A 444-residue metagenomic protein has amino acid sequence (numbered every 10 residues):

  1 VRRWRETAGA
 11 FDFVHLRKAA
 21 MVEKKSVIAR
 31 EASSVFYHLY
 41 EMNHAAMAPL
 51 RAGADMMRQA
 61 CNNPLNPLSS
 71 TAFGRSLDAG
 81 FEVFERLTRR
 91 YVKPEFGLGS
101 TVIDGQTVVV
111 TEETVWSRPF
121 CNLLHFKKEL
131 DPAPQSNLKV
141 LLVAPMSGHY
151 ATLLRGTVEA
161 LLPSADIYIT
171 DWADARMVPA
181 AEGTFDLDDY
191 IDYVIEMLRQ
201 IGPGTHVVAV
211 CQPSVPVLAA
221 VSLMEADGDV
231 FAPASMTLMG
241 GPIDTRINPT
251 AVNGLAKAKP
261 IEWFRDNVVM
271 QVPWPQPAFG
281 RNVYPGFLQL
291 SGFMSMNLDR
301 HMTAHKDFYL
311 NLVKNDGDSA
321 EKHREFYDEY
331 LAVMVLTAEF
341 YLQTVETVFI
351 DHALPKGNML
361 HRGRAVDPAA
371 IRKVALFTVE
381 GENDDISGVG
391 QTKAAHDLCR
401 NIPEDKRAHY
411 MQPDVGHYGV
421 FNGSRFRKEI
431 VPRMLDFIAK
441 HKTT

Functional and structural regions predicted by a protein language model:
F11-F73, P203, A220-E339: Alpha/beta-hydrolase-fold enzymes
C61-D131: Low-complexity, highly charged intrinsically disordered N-terminal segments that act as targeting/localization
S100-V102, V108-R176: Short, surface-exposed "cap/lid" segments of acyl-processing enzymes
M177-P179, D189-H206, L218, S222: Conserved acidic catalytic loop of the alpha/beta-hydrolase fold
A209-V217: Gly/Ala-rich beta-loop-alpha elbow adjacent to hydrolase catalytic centers
T378-E380, D384: Short beta-strand/loop motif that positions the catalytic acidic residue of the alpha/beta-hydrolase fold
D385-Q391: Conserved alpha/beta-hydrolase "acid-adjacent" motif
P413-R425: Catalytic histidine-centered segment of alpha/beta-hydrolase-like enzymes
